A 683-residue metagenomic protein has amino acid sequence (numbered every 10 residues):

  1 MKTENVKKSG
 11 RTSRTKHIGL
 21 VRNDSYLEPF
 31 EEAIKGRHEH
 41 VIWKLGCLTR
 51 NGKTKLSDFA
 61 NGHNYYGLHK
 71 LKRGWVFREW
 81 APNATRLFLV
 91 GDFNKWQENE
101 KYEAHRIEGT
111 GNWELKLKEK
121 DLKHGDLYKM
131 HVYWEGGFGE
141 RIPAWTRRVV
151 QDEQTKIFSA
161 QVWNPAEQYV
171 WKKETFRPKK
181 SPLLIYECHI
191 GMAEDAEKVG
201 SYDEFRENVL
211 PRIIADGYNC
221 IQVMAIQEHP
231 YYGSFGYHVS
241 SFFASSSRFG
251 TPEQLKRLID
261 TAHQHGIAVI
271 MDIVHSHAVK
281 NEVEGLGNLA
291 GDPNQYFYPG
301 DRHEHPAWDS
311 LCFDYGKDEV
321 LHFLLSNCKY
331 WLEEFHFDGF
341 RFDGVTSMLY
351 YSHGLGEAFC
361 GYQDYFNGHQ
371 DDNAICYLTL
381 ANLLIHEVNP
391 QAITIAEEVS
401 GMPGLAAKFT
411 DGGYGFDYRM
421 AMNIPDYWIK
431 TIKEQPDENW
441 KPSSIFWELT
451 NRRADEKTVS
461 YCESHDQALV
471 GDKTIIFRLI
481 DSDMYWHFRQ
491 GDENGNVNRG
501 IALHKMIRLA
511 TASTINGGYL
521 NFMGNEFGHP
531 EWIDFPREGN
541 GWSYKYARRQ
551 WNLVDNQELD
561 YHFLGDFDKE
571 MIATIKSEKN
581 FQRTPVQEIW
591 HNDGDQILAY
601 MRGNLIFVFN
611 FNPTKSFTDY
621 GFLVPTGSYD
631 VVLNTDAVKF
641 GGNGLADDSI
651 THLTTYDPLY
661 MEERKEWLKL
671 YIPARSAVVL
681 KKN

Functional and structural regions predicted by a protein language model:
M1-P182, Y186, D203-I214, N496-K505 (+3 more regions): Carbohydrate-interacting/catalytic domains
A81-N83, F93, E108, E119 (+10 more regions): Short, flexible loop/turn elements at secondary-structure junctions
H105, Y231-G236, K280-A290, A406-A407 (+2 more regions): Short glycine-biased active-site loop of nucleotidyltransferases that positions the nucleotide triphosphate and helps
V150, E167-Q168, K172-K180, I185 (+3 more regions): Substrate-binding/active-site clefts of carbohydrate-active enzymes
V209, Q254, L258, V320 (+5 more regions): Alpha-helical packing segments of well-folded alpha/beta enzyme cores
A244-R248, D364-D372, D492-N498, Q550-H562: A short acidic, glycine-rich active-site loop that binds or catalyzes chemistry on phosphate/adenosine moieties
H336-D338, G356-Y544, K576-G621, S628 (+1 more regions): Conserved alpha/beta catalytic core and glycan-binding cleft of carbohydrate-active enzymes
